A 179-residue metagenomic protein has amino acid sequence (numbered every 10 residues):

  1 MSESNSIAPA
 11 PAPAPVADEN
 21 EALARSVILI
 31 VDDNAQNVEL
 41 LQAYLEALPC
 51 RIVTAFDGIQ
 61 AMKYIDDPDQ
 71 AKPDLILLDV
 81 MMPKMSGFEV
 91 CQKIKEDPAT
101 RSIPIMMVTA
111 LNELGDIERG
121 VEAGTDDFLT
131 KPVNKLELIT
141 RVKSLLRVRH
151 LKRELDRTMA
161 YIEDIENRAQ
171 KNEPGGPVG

Functional and structural regions predicted by a protein language model:
M1-L29, Q42, Q70, R153 (+1 more regions): Non-catalytic signal-transmission and effector/linker regions of two-component phosphorelay proteins
V27, A35-I59: Two-component/phosphorelay signaling modules centered on CheY-like receiver
T54-L75: Acidic, metal-coordinating helix/loop segments flanking the phosphotransfer/catalytic sites of two-component signaling
D79, T109: Active-site residues of response regulator receiver
M82: Receiver (REC) domain active-site loop signature in two-component systems and cognate sites in sensor histidine kinases
V133-V142, L146, H150: C-terminal output helix
